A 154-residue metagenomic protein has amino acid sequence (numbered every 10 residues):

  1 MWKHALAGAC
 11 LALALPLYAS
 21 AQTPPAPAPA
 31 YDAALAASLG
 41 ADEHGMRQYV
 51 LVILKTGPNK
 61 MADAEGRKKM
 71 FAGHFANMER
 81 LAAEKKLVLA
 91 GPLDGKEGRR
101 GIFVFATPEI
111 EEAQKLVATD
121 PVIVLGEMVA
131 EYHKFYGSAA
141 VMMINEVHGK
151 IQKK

Functional and structural regions predicted by a protein language model:
M1-H4: Positively charged n-region of N-terminal signal peptides that target proteins for export
A7-Y18: Bacterial N-terminal signal peptides
Q22-K154: Conserved, structured core segments of small domains
